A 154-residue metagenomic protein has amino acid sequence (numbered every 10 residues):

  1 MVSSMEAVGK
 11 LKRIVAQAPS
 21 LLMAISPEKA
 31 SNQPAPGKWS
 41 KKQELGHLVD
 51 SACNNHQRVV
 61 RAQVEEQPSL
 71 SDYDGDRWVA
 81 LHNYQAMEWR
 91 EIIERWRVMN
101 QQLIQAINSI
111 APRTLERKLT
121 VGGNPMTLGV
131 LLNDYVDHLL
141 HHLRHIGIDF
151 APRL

Functional and structural regions predicted by a protein language model:
M1-K29, D50-R61, D137: Alpha-helical bundle segments that constitute or directly flank the non-heme di-iron/ferroxidase center
M1-V2, Q43, A80-R90, G123-M126: Short coil/turn segments at secondary-structure junctions
V2-G9, Q33-P34, E65-L70, A86-M87 (+2 more regions): Solvent-exposed interaction patches of small proteins and small membrane subunits
S3, A7, P112, L154: Metal-centered catalytic cores of metalloenzymes
K10-I14, L21-M23, V79-E116: Acidic/histidine-rich alpha-helical segments that form the ligand environment of transition-metal centers
V15-P19, A30, W96-N100, L139 (+1 more regions): Solvent-exposed, well-ordered amphipathic alpha-helical segments that flank/support binding or catalytic loops
K29-G75, R117-L154: Short, contiguous alpha-helical
